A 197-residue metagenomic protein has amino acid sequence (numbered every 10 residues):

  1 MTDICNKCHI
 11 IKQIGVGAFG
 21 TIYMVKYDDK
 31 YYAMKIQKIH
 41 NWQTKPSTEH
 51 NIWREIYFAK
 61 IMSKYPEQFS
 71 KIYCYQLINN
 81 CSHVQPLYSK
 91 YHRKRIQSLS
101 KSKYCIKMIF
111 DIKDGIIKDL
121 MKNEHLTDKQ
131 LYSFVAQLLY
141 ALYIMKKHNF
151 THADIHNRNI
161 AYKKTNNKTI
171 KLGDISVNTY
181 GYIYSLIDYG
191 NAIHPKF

Functional and structural regions predicted by a protein language model:
T2-D28: ATP-binding glycine-rich phosphate-binding loop
T21-C81: ATP-binding glycine-rich loop module of kinase domains
S70-D128: Conserved structural core of kinase catalytic domains
E124-A153, N157-R158: Conserved kinase catalytic-core helix
K146-K163, N167-V177: Catalytic-loop of the protein kinase fold
I187-A192: Activation of the activation-loop gatekeeper triad in protein kinase-fold domains
H194-F197: Active-site Asp-x-Gly
